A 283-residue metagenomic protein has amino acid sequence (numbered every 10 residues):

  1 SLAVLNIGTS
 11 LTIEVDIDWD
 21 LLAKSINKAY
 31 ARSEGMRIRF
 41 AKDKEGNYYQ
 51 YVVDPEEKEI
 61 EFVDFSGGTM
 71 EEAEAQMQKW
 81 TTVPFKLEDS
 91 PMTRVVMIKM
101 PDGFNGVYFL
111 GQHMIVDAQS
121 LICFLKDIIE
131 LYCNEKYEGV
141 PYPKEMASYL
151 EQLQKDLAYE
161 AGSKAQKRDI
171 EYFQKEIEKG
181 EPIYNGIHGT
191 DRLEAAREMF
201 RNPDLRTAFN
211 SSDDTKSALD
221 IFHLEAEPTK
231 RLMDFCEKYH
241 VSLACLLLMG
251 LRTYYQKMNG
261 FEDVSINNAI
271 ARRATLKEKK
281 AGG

Functional and structural regions predicted by a protein language model:
S1, K24-M70, P91, K126 (+3 more regions): Short amphipathic alpha-helices and their capping loops
S1-G8, I13-W19, A29, E45-N47 (+5 more regions): Acyl-thioester-dependent acyl-group transfer interface
L5-L11, K58-E61, N105, Q112 (+1 more regions): Short amphipathic alpha-helical segments
I13-R37, F109-K126, D214-F261: Acyl activation and transfer enzymes in specialized metabolism, enriched for ANL adenylate-forming modules
A29-E34, I128-G139, I177-Y184, Y254-E262: A generic secondary-structure signal for well-formed alpha-helical elements
R37, T81-L87: Short catalytic/binding micro-motifs of nucleotide second-messenger systems
V63, T93-E151: Active-site-proximal acidic secondary-structure segment that organizes catalysis
